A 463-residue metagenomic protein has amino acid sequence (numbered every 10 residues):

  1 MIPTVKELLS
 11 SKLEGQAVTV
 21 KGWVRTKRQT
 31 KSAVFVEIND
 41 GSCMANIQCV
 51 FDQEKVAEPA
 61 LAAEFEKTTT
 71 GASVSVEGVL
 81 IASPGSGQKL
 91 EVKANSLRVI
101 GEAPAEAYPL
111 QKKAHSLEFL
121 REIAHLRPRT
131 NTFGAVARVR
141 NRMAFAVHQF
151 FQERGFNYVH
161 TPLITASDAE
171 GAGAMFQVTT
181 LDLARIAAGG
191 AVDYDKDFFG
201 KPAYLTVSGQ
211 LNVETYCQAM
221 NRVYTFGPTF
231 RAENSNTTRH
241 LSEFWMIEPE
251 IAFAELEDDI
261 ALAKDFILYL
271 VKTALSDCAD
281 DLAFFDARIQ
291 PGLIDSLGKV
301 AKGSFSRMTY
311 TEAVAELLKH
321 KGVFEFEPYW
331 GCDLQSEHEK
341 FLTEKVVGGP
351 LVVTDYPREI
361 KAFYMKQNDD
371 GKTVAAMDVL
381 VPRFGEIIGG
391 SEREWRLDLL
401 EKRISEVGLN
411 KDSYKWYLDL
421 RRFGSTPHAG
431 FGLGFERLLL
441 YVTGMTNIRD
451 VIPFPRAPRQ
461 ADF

Functional and structural regions predicted by a protein language model:
P3-A252: Class II aminoacyl-tRNA synthetase-like tRNA-binding/catalytic domains
K67, L90, V136-V147, D259-A263 (+4 more regions): Hydrophobic (often cysteine-bearing) scaffold residues that line and stabilize catalytic clefts of nucleotide/cofactor
Y108-L110, R140, N157-I164, Q218 (+7 more regions): Short coil/turn segments at secondary-structure boundaries
A135-V139, E255-L262, F305, E392 (+2 more regions): Catalytic cores of large soluble enzymes that bind and process phosphate-bearing ligands
D168-M175, T180-D193, D265-V381, E406-T426: Metal-assisted phosphate- and nucleotidyl-transfer catalytic regions
G200, Y204, C217-P228, L241-E255 (+1 more regions): TRNA-recognition modules of translation machinery and tRNA-sensing kinases, especially anticodon-binding
A219-M220, E255-S276, M445: His/Asp/Glu-rich mid-to-C-terminal helical/loop segments that flank catalytic regions of hydrolases
